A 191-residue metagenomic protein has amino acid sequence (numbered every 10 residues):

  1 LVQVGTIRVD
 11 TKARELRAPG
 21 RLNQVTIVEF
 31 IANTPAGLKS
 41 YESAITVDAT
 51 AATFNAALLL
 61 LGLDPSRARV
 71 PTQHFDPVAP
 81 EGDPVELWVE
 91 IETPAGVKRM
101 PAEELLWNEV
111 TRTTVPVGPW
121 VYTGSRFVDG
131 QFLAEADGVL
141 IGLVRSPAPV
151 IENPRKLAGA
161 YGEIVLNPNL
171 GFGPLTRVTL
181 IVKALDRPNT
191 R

Functional and structural regions predicted by a protein language model:
L1-R191: Long, low-hydrophobicity ectodomains and other hydrophilic envelope-associated domains
